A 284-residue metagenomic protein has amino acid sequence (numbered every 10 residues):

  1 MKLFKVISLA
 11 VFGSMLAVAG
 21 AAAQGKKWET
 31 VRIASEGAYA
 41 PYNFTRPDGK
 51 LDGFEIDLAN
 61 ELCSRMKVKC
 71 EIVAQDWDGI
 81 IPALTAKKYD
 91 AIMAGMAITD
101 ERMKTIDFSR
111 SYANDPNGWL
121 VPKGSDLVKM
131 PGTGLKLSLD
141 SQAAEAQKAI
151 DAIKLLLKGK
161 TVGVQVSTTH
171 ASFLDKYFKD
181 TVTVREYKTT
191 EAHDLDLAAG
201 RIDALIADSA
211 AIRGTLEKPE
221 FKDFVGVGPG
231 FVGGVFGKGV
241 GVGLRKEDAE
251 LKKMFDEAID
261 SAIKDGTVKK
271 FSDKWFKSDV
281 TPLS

Functional and structural regions predicted by a protein language model:
G25-M96, K104, D265: Extracytoplasmic small-molecule ligand-binding "clamshell" domains of the periplasmic binding protein/Venus flytrap
V31-S35, G134-S167: Short loop->beta-strand "edge-of-pocket" segments that line small-molecule binding or catalytic clefts across diverse
G37, N114-G118, S209, L216-D256 (+1 more regions): Periplasmic-binding protein-like
I56, E71-P82, Q147-I150, V184-A199 (+1 more regions): Short helix-initiation/N-cap motifs at beta->coil->alpha
D57-R65, K123-A144, K148, T168 (+1 more regions): Extended ligand-binding regions for polar small-molecule ligands
C63-A74, L156-T161, K176-T189, R201: A local structural motif
S64, K69-I150, D223-V235: Acidic, polar ligand-binding/catalytic clefts
D78-P82, G95-K104, S172-Y177, E191 (+2 more regions): A ligand-binding cleft/hinge motif common to bilobed small-molecule-binding domains
